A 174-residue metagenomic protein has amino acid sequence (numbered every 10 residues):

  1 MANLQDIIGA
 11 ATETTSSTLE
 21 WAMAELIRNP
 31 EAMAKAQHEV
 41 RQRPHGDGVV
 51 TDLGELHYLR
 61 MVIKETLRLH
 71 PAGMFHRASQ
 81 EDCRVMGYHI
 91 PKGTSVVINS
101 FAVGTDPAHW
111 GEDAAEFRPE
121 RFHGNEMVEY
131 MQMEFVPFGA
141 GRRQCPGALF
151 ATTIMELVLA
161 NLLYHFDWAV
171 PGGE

Functional and structural regions predicted by a protein language model:
M1-L19, T51-D52, L56, R121: Conserved cytochrome P450 catalytic core segment spanning the I/J/K helices
G9, V49-H57, V85-G87, A108 (+1 more regions): Conserved, non-catalytic sequence blocks in retroelement Pol enzymes and Pol-derived host proteins
T14-M33, Q37-E39, A148-F166: Cytochrome P450 catalytic-core helices
P30, G46-M86, V97: Conserved cytochrome P450 K-helix E-x-x-R motif and the immediately C-terminal K′/meander segment
M86, H123-M155: Cytochrome P450 heme-thiolate "Cys pocket" and heme-binding signature region
I98-M127: Conserved cytochrome P450 K-helix/beta-meander segment immediately N-terminal to the heme-binding cysteine loop
